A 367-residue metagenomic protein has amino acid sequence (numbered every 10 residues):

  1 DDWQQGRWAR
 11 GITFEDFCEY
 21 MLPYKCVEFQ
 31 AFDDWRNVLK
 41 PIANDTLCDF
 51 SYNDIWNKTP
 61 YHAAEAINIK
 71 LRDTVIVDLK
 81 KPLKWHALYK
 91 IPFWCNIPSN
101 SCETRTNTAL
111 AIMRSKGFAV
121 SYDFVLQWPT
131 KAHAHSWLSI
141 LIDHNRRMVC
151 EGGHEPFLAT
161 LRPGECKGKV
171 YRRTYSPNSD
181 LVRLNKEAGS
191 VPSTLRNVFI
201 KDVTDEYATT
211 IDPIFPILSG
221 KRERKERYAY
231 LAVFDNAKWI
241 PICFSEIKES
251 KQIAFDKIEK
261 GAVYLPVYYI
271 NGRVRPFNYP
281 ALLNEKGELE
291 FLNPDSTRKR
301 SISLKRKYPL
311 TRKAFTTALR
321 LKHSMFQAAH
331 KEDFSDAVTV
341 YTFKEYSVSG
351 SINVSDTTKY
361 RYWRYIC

Functional and structural regions predicted by a protein language model:
D1-I97: Secondary-structure boundary elements
N53-K70, P82-P92, I97-P192: Hydrophobic/aromatic-rich core segments of domains that either
I211-K221: A short, amphipathic beta-strand motif
G220-K238, K322-H323: Short, ordered, surface-exposed loop/turn motifs in non-cytosolic proteins
S250-R273: Short Pro-Gly-centered beta-turn/loop motif in secreted/extracellular proteins
I270-R298: Structured interaction patches on ligand/partner-binding surfaces of diverse proteins
L292-A318, F326: Compositionally biased low-complexity segments at domain edges in trafficked proteins and select soluble regulators
A314-C367: Trp- and acidic/polar-enriched beta-sheet ligand-binding modules for extracellular glycan and matrix recognition
